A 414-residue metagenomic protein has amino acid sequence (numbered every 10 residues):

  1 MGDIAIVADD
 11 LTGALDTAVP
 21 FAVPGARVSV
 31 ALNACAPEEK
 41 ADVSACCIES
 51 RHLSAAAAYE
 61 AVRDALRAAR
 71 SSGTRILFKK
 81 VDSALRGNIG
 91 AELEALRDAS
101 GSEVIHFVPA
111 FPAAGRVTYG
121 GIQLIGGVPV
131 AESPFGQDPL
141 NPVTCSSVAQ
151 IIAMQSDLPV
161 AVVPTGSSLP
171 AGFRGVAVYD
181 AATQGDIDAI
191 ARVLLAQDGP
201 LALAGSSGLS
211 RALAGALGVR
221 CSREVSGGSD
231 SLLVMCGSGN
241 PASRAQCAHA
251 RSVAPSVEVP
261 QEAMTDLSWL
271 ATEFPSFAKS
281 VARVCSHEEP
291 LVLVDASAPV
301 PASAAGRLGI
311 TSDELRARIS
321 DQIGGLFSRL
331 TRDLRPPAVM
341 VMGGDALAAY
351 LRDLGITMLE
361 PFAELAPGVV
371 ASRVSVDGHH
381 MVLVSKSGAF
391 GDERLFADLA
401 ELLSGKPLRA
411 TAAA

Functional and structural regions predicted by a protein language model:
M1-I4, V28-L32, D42, A57-A58 (+3 more regions): Cap/lid and interdomain-hinge subdomains that line or gate substrate/regulatory clefts in soluble alpha/beta enzymes
V7, A45-E49, K79-K80, H106-F111 (+6 more regions): Short beta-strand segments
D10-G13, V81-G90, P112-A114, T183-G185 (+4 more regions): Gly/Ser/Thr-rich loops at beta-strand to alpha-helix junctions that form or flank small-molecule/cofactor-binding
T17-V19, N88-E92, R116-Q123, A189-V193 (+5 more regions): Short acidic, glycine/serine/threonine-rich loops at helix termini
V43-S50, H287-E289, R373-R409: A structural-propensity feature for long, helix-poor, extended segments
G126-S280: Conserved, well-structured core segments that form the ligand-binding/active-site neighborhood of functional domains
E289-M342: C-terminal structural cap/anchor segments
P336, M342-L395: Conserved, well-ordered active-site substructure
